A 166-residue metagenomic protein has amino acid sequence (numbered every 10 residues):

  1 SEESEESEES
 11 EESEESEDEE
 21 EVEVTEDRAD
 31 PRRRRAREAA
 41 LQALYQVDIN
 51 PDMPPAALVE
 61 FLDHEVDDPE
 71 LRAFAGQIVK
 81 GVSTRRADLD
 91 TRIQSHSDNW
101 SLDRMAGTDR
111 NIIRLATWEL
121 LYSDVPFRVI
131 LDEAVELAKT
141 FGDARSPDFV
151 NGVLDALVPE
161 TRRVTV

Functional and structural regions predicted by a protein language model:
S1-V166: N-terminal interaction/assembly modules
